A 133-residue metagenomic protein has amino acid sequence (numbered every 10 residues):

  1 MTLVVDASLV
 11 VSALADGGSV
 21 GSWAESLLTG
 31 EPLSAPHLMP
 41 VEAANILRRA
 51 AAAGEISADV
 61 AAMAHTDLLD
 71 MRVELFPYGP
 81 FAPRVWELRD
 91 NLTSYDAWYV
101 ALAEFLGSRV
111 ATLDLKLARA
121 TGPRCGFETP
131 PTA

Functional and structural regions predicted by a protein language model:
M1-L38, A50-D59, A133: Short, well-structured N-terminal submotif of metal-dependent ribonuclease cores
T2, P36, V100-A133: Acidic, PIN/NYN-like endoribonuclease modules and their adjacent C-terminal/linker elements
S12-L14, I46, A120-T121: Residues that scaffold the ATP/ADP-binding catalytic core of kinase and kinase-like folds
S19, P32-L33, V73, A97 (+2 more regions): Generic structural signal for secondary-structure transition and capping sites
S19, W23, L38, I56-M63 (+3 more regions): Alpha-helix N-cap and coil->helix boundary residues
A44-R72, R84: Active-site-proximal, substrate-binding regions of enzyme catalytic domains and RNA-binding/basic surfaces
M71-K116: Active-site neighborhoods of divalent-metal-dependent phosphate/nucleic-acid chemistry enzymes
